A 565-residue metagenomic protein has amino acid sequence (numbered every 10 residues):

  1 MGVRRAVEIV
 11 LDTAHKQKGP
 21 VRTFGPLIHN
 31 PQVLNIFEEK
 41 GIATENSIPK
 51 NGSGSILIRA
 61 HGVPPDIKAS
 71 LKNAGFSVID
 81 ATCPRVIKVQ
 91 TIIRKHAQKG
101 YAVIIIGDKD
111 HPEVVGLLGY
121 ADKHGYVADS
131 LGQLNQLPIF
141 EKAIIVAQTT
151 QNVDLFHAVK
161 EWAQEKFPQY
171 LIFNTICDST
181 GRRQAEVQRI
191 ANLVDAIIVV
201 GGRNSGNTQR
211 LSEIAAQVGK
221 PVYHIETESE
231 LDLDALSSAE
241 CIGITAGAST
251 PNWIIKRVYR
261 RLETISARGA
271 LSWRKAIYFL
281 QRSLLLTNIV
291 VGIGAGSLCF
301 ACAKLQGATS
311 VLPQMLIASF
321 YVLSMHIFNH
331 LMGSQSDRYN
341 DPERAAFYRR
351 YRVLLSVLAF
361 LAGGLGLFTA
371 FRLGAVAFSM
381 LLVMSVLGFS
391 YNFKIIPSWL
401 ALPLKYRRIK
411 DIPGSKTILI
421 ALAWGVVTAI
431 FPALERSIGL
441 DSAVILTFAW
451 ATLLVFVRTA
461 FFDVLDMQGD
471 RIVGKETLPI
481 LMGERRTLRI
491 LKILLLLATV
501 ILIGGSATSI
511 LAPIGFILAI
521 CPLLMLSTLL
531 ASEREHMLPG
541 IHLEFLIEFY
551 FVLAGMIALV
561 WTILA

Functional and structural regions predicted by a protein language model:
M1-A246, T250-W253, Y259, E263-S266: The feature marks the mature, well-folded catalytic cores of soluble enzymes
R282-A303, L358-L361, I420-T428: The first (N-terminal) embedded transmembrane alpha-helix
S297-I317, L365-S379, T428-A449, I503-I514 (+1 more regions): Helix-coil boundary and interhelical linker segments in multi-pass alpha-helical membrane proteins
T309-P313, L354-L402, R489-G540: Transmembrane helix-loop-helix
F320-M332, V383-S398, V426, W450-L465 (+1 more regions): Transmembrane alpha-helical segments that form the membrane-embedded catalytic/substrate-channel core of multi-pass
L323-A359, V455-L497: Solvent-exposed interhelical
R344, I409-K410, R486, I514-A565: Extended hydrophobic alpha-helices typical of membrane-associated regions
P413, T417-F462: Functional transmembrane core segments of multi-pass inner-membrane proteins
